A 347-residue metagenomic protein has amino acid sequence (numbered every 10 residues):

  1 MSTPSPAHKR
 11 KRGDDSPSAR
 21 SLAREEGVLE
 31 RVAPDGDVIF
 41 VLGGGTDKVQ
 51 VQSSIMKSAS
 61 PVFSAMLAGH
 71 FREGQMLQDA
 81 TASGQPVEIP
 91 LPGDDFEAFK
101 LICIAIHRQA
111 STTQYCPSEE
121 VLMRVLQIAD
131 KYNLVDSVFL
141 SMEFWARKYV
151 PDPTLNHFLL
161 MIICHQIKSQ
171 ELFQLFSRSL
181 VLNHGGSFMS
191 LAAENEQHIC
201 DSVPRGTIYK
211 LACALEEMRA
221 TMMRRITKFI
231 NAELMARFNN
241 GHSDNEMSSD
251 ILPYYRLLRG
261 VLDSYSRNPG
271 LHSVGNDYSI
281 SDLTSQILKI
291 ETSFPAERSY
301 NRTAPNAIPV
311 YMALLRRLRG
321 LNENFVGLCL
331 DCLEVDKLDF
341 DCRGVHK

Functional and structural regions predicted by a protein language model:
M1-K57, D94-E97, L101-E120, A236: N-terminal BTB/POZ boundary and linker segment
S2-A7, G13-S16, V150-K347: Acidic, serine/threonine- and proline-rich low-complexity regulatory tracts
A33-A82, N133: Alpha-helical oligomerization interface recognition
A59, S137-E143, F173-R178, P269: Short hydrophobic alpha-helical segments that form membrane-spanning helices or hydrophobic packing faces of helical
R72-G93, I163-K168: Charge-dense polyanion-binding interfaces
G74-Q85, E119-E120, D152-F158: Alpha-helical oligomerization/assembly modules used to build nucleoprotein complexes
A82-F144, T227, N231: Long, hydrophobic/aromatic-enriched structural stretches that serve as scaffold segments
V121, L140-R147, R178-G185: Amphipathic alpha-helical scaffolding segments
